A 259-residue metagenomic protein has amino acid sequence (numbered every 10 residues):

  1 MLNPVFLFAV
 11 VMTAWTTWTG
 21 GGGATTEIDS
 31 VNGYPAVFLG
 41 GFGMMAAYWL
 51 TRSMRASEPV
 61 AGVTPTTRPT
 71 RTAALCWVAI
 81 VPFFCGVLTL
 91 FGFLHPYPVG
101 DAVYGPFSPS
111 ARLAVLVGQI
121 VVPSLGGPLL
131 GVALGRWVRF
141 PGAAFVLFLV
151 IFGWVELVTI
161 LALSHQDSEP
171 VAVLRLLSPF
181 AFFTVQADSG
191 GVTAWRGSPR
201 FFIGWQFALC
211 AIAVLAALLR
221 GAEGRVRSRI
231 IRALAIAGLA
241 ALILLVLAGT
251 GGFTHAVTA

Functional and structural regions predicted by a protein language model:
M1-M54, Q206-A259: Hydrophobic alpha-helical transmembrane segments
M1-V10, F38-F42, C76-V81, I160-A172: Alpha-helical transmembrane segments of integral membrane proteins, especially early/N-terminal helices
V11-F42, A47, L75-F145: Secretory targeting signals
M45-F83: Helix-loop-helix units of permease transmembrane domains in multi-pass membrane transporters, especially ABC
V60-R68, G135-P141, G221-I230: Membrane-interface helix-boundary motifs at transmembrane edges
G126-R136, E156-L157, A213-E223: Alpha-helical transmembrane segments in multipass membrane proteins, preferentially the mid-helix core
G142-A172: Transmembrane helix segments
S164-G221: Membrane-embedded alpha-helical segments of integral membrane proteins
